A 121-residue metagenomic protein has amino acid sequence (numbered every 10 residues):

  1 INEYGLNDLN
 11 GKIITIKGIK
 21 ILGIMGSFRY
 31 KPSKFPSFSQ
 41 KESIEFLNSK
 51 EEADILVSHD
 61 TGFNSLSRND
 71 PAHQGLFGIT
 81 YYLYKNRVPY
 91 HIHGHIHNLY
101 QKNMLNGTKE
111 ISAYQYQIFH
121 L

Functional and structural regions predicted by a protein language model:
I1-G78, Y114: Conserved catalytic scaffold of divalent metal-dependent phosphoesterases
L66-L121: Conserved beta-sheet core of the metallophosphoesterase superfamily
